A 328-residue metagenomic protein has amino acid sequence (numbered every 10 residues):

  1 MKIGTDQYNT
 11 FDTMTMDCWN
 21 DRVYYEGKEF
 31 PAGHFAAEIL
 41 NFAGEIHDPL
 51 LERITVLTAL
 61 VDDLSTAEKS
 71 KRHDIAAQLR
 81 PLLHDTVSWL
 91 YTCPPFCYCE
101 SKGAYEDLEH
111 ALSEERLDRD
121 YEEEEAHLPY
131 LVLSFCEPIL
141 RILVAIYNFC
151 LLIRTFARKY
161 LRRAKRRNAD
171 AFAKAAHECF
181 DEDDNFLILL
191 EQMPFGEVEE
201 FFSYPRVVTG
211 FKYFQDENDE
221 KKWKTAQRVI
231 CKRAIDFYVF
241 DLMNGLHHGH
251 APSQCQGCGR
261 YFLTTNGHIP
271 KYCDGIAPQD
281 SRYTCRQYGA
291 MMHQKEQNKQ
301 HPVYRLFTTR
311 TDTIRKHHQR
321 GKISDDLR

Functional and structural regions predicted by a protein language model:
M1-T265, N298, P302-Q319, R328: Short helix-coil boundary/hinge micro-motifs
Y261, Q279, M291: Short loop/turn segments at secondary-structure transitions that flank enzyme active sites
T264-I269, M292, G321: Long alpha-helical, hydrophobic tracts
G267-Y288: Cysteine-rich micro-motifs
Q287-K299: Catalytic core segments in nucleotide and nucleic-acid processing enzymes
